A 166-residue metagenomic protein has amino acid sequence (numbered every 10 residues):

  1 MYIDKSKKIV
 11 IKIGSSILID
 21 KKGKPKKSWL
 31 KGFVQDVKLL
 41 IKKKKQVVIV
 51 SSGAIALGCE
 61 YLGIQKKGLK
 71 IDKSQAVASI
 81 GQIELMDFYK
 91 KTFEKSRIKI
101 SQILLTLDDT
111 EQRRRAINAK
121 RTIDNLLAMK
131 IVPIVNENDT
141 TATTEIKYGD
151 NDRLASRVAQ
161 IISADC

Functional and structural regions predicted by a protein language model:
M1-C166: Nucleotide/pyrophosphate-binding catalytic subdomain
